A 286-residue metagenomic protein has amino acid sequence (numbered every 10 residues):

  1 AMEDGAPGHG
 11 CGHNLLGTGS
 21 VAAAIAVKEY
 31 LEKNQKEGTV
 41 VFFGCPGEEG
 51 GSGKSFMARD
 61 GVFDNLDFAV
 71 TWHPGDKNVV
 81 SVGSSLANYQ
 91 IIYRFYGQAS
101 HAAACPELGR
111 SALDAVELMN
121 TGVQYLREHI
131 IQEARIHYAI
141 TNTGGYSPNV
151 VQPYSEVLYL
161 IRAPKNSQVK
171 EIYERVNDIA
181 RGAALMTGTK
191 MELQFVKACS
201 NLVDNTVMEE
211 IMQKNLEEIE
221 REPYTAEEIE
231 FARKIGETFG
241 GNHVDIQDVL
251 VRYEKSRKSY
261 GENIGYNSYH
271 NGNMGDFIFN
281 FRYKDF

Functional and structural regions predicted by a protein language model:
M2-G8, N14-L15, L31-Q152, R162: Histidine/acidic-residue-rich, glycine-tolerant segments that coordinate divalent metal ions
G10-V27: Active-site alpha-helical elements of protease catalytic centers
L16, V21, T71-G97, I211-H243: Short N-terminal signal/transit or membrane-insertion segments and the immediately adjacent low-complexity/disordered
L16-S20, G51-K54, M274-F277: Short glycine/serine/threonine-rich phosphate/pyrophosphate-binding segments that cradle anionic phosphate groups
A22, S52-S55, E107, E171 (+1 more regions): Generic recognition of short, well-ordered alpha-helical segments
A22-Y30, D60, R282-Y283: Alpha-helix C-terminal capping segments
L113, E117-F286: Metal-dependent amide/peptide-bond hydrolase catalytic core, centered on the "pita-bread" metallohydrolase fold
